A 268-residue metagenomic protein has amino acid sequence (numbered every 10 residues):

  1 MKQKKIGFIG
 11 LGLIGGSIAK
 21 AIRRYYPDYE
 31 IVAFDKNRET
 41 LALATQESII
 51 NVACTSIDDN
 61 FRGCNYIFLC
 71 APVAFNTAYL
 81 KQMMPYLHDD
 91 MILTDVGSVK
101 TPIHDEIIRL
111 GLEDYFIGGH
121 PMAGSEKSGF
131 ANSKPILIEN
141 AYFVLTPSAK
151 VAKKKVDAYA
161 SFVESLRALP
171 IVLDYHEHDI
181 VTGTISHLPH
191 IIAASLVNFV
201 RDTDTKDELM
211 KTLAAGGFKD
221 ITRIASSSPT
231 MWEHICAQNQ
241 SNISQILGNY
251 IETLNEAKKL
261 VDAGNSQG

Functional and structural regions predicted by a protein language model:
M1-R62, Y66: NAD(P)+-binding Rossmann beta1-loop-alpha1 motif at the extreme N-terminus of oxidoreductases
K5, E30, Y115, Y142 (+1 more regions): Residues at the starts of beta-strands that form the adenosine-phosphate
D58-L87, M91-I92: Rossmann-like NAD(P)-binding element
K81-A131: Rossmann-like NAD(P)(H) cofactor-binding subdomain of soluble oxidoreductases
P135-T222: Internal alpha-helical scaffold of NAD(P)-dependent oxidoreductase catalytic cores
D207-G268: Interdomain hinge/lid region at the active-site interface of Rossmann-like NAD(P)-dependent oxidoreductases
